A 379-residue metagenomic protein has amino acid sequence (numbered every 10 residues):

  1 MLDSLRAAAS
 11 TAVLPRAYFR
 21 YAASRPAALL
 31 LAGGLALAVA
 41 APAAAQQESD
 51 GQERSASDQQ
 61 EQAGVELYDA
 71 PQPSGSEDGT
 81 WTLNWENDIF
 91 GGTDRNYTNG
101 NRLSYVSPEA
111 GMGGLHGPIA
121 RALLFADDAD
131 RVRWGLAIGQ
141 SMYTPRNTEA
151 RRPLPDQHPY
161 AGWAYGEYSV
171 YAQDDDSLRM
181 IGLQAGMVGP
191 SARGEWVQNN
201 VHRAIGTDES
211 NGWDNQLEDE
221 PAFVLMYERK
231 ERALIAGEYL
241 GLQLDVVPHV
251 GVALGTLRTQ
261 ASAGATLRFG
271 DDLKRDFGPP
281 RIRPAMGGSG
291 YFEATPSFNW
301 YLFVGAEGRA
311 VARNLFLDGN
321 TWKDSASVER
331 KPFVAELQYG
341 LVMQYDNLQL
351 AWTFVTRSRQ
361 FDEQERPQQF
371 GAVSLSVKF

Functional and structural regions predicted by a protein language model:
A40-A41: N-terminal signal peptide c-region/cleavage motif recognized by signal peptidases
L67-D78, E109-V132, Q173-M180, A233-V246 (+2 more regions): Short loop/turn motifs that connect adjacent beta-strands in outer-membrane beta-barrel proteins
W81-N87, W134-M142, L183-G189, R229 (+6 more regions): Transmembrane beta-barrel strands of outer-membrane/channel proteins
R95-N101, Y160-A164, R179, D219-L225 (+7 more regions): Residues that define the transmembrane beta-barrel architecture of outer-membrane proteins
Y105-S107, Q140, V170-A172, R229-A233 (+4 more regions): Residue-level signature of outer-membrane beta-barrel architecture
A122-W196: Long, hydrophobic/aromatic-enriched structural stretches that serve as scaffold segments
R146-A150, T266-F379: Outer membrane beta-barrel transmembrane domains
R152-D156, E209-N215, G251, K323-S327 (+1 more regions): Extracellular loop and loop/strand-boundary signature of outer-membrane beta-barrel proteins
